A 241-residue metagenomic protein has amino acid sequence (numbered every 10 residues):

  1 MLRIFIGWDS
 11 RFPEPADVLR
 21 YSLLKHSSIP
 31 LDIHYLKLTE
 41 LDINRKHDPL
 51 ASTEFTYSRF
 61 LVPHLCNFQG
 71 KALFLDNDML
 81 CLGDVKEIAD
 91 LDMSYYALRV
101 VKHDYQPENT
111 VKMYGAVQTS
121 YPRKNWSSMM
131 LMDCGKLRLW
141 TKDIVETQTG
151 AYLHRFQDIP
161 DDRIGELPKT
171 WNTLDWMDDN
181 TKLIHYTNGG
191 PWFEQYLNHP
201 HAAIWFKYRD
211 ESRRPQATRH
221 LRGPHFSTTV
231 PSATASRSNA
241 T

Functional and structural regions predicted by a protein language model:
M1-F5, R11, I29, I33-K37 (+1 more regions): A glycosyltransferase accessory/donor-loop signature
S22-P30: Short, acidic, metal-binding catalytic loop of nucleotide-sugar glycosyltransferases
L31-C66: Active-site-proximal specificity loops/subdomain of glycosyltransferases
T39-N44, Q106-E108, N172-W176: A short acidic, often aromatic-flanked loop/helix-cap motif at beta-alpha or helix-coil junctions that lines enzyme
D48-A51, Y114-T119: Short, P/G- and charge-enriched loop/turn segments at secondary-structure junctions
S58-E108, L131-C134, R138: GT-A fold catalytic core of metal-dependent nucleotide-sugar glycosyltransferases, centered on the diacidic
L75, N125-S128, D179-N180: Residues that flank catalytic or metal-binding motifs in active/ligand-binding sites
